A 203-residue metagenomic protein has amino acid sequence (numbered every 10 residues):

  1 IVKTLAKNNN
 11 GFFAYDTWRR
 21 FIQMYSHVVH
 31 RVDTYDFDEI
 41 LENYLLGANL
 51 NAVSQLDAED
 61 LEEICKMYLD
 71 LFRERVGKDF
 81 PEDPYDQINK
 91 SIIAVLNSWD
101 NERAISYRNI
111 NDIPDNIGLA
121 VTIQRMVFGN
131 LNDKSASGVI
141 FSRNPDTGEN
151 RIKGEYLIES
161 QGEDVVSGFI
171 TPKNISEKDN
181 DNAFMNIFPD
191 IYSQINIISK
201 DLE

Functional and structural regions predicted by a protein language model:
I1-E203: Nucleotide/phosphate-binding sheet-loop regions of phosphoryl- and nucleotidyl-transfer enzymes
